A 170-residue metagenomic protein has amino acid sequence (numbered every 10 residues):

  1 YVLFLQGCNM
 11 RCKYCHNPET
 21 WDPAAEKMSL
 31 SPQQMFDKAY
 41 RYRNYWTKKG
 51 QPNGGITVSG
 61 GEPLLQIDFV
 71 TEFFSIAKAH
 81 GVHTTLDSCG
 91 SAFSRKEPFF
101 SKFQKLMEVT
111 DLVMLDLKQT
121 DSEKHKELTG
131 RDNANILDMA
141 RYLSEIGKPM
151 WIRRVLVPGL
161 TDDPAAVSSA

Functional and structural regions predicted by a protein language model:
Y1, M10-K13, Q33, D37 (+2 more regions): N-terminal, well-ordered alpha-helical segments
Y1-L30: Canonical Radical SAM [4Fe-4S] cluster-binding loop centered on the CxxxCxxC motif and its immediate flanking residues
F36, Y40-A170: Conserved AdoMet/S-adenosylmethionine-binding subsite of the radical SAM
